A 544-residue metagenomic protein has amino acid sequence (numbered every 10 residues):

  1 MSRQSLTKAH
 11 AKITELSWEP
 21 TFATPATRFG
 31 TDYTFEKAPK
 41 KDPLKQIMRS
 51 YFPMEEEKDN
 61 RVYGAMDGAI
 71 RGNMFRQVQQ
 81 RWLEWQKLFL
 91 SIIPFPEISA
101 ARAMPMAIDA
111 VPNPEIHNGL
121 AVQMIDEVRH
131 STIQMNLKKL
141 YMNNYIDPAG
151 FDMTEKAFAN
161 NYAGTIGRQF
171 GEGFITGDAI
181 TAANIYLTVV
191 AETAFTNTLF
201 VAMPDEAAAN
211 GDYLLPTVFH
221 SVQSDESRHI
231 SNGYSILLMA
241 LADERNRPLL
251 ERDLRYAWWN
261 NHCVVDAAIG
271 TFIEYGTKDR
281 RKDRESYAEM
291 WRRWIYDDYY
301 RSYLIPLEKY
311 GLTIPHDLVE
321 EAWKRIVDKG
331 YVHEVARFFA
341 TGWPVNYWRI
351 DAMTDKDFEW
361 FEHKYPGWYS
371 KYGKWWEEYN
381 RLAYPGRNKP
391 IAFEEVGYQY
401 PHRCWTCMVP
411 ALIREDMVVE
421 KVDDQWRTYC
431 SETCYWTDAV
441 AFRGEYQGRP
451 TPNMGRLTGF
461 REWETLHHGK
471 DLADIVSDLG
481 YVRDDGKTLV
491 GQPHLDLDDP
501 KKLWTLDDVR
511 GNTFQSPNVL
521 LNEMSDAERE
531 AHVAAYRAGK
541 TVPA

Functional and structural regions predicted by a protein language model:
M1-P114, N144-D178, A182, R245-N246 (+5 more regions): Terminal targeting/low-complexity segments that flank the catalytic cores of oxidoreductases
M124-D152: Carboxylate/His-rich catalytic cores and anion/metal-binding grooves
N197, V201-G276: Long, repeat-rich segments with strong aromatic
G397-R403, D423-W426: Short metal-coordination and nucleic-acid-contact micro-motifs, chiefly zinc-binding Cys/His arrays
C404-C407, C430: Short cysteine-rich clusters marking metal-coordination/redox-active sites
L412, C430-S431: Zinc-coordinating Cys/His ligand positions in small cysteine/histidine-rich zinc-finger domains
E415-D423, A441-G448: Short cysteine/histidine-rich zinc-coordinating motifs and their immediately flanking basic loops
E432-P452: Short metal-binding segments enriched for Cys and/or His
